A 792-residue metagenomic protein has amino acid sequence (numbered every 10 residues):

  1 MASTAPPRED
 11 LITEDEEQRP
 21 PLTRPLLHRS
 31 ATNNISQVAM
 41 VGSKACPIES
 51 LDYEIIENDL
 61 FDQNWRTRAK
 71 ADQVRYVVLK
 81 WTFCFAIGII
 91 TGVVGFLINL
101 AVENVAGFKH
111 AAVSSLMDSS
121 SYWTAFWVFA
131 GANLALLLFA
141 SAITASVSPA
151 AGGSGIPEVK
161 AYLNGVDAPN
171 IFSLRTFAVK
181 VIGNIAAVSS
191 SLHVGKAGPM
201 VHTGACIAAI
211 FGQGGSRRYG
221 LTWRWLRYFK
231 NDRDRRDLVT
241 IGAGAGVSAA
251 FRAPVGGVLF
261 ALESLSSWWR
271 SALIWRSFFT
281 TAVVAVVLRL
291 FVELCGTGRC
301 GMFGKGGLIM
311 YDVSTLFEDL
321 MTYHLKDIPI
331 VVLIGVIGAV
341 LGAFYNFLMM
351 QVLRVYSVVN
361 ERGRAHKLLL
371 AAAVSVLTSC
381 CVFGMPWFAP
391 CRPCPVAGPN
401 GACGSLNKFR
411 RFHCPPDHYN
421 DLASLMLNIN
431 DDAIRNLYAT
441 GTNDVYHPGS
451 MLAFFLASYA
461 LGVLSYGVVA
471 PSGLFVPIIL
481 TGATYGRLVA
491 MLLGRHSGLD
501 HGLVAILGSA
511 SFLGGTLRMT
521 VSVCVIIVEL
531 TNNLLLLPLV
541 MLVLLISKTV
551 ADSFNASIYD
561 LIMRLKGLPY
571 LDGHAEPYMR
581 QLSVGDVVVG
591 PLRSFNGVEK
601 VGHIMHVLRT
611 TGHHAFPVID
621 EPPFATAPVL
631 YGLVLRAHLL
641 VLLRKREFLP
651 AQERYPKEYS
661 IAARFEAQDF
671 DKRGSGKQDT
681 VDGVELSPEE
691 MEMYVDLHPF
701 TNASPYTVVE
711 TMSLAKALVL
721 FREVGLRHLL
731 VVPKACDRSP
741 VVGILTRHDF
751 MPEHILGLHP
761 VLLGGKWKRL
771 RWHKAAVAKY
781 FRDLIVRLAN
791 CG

Functional and structural regions predicted by a protein language model:
A2-F624, L630-E647, A651-S687, M693-N702 (+4 more regions): Alpha-helical transmembrane segments and immediately membrane-proximal extracytoplasmic
I619, V708-T711, V732-P733: Glycine-rich beta-to-alpha transition loops that act as phosphate-gripper elements at the mouths of alpha/beta enzyme
V629-L630, V741: Residue-level detector of beta-propeller blades
F700-A703, T707-L726: Structured, soluble regulatory/oligomerization domains located on the cytosolic or IMS-facing side of membrane proteins
V719-R782: C-terminal interaction modules of eukaryotic adaptor/scaffold proteins
K779-G792: Extreme C-terminal disordered tails of eukaryotic proteins encode short linear targeting/docking signals used
